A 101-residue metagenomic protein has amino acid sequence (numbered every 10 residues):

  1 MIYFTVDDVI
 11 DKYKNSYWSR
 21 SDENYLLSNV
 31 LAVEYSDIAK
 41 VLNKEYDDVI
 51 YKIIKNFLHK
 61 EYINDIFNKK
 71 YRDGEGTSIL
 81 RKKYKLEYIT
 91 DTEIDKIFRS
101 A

Functional and structural regions predicted by a protein language model:
M1-A101: Intrinsically disordered, low-complexity regulatory regions of eukaryotic nuclear gene-regulatory proteins
